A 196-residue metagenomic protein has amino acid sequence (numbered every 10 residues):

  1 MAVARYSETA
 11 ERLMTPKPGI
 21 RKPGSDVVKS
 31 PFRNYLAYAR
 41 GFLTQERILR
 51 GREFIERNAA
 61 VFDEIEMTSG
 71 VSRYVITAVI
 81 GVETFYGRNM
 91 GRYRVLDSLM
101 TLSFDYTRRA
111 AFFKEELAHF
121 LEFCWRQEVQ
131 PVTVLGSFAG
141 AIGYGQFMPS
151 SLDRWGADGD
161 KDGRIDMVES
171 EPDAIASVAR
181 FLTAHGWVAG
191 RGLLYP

Functional and structural regions predicted by a protein language model:
M1-K114, H119-L135, G140, S150-P196: Cell-wall glycan-active module
Q146: Functionally critical loop-and-helix segments that line ligand-binding/catalytic clefts of soluble enzyme domains
